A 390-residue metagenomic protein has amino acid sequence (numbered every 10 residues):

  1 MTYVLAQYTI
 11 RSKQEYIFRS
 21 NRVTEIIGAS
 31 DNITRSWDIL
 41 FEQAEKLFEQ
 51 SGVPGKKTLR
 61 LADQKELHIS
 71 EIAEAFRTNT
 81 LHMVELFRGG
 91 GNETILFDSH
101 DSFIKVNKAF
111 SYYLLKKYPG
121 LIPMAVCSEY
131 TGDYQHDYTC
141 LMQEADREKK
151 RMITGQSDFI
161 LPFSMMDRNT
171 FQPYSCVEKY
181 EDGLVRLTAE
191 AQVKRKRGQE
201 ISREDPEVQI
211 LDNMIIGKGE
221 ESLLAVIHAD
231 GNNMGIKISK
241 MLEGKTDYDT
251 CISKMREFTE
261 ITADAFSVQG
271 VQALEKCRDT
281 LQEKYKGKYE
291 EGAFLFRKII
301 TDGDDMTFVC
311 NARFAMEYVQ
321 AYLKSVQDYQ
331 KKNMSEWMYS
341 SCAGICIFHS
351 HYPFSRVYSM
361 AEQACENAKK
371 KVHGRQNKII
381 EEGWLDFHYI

Functional and structural regions predicted by a protein language model:
M1-I390: Regulatory and interdomain segments flanking nucleotide-handling catalytic cores in signaling/defense enzymes
